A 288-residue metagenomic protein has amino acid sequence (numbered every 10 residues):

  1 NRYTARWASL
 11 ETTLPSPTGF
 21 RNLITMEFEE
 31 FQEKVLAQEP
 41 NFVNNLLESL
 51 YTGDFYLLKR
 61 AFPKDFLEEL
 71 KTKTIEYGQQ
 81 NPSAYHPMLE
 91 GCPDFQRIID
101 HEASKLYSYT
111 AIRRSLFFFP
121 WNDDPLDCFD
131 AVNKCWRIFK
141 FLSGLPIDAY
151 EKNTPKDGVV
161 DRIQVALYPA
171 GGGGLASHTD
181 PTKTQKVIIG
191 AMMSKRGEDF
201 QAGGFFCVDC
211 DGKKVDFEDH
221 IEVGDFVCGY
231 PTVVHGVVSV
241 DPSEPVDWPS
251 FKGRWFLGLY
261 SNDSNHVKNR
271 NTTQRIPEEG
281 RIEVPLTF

Functional and structural regions predicted by a protein language model:
N1-G53, L286-F288: Fe(II)/2-oxoglutarate
Y56-F62: Short amphipathic
I75-P87: Cytochrome P450 catalytic domain signature, combining two hallmark sequence patches
I99-R162: Signature of the catalytic double-stranded beta-helix
P155-G172, T184: A short glycine-rich, His/Asp/Glu-containing loop-to-beta-strand
L167-A170, T182-D199, L257-S261: Short, conserved beta-strand element in jelly-roll/cupin
L175-I188, Q201, K214, I221-V223: A short beta-loop-beta micro-motif enriched in histidine and acidic residues
D199-F288: Catalytic core of Fe(II)/2-oxoglutarate
